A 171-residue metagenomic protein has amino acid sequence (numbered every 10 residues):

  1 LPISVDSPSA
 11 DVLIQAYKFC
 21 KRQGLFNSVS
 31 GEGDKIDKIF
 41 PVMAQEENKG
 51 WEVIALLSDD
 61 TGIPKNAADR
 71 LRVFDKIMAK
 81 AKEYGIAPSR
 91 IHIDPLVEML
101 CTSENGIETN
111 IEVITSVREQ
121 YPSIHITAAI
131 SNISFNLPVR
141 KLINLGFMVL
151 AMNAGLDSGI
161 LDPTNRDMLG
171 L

Functional and structural regions predicted by a protein language model:
P2-S9, G24-D34, G106: Catalytic beta/alpha-barrel core
P8, L13-Y17: Long, structured ligand/cofactor-binding scaffold of large enzymes
Q15-A16, K38-V42: A short acidic, amphipathic alpha-helical/loop segment
F19-K21: Glycine-rich loop at the start of a catalytic domain that most often binds anionic cofactors/ligands
D37-I39, E46-L171: Catalytic alpha/beta core domains of metabolic enzymes, predominantly
